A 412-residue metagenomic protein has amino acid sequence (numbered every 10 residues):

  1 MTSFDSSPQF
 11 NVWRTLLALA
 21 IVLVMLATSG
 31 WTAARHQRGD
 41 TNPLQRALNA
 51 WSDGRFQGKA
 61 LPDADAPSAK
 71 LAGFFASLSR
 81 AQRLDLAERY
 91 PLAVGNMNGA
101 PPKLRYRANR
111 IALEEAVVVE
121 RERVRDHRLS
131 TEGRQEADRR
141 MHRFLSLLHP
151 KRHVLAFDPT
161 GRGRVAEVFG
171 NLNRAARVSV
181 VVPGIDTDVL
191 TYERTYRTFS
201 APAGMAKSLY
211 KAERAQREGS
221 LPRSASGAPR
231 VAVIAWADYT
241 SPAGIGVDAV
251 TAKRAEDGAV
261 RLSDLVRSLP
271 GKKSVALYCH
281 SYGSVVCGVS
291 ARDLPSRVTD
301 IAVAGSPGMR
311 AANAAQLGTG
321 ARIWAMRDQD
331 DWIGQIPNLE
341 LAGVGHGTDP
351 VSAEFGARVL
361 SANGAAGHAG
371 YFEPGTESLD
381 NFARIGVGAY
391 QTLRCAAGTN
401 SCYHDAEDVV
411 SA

Functional and structural regions predicted by a protein language model:
M1-T198, L393-C395, T399-C402, A406-A412: Flexible, membrane-associating and regulatory peripheral segments of lipid-active enzymes
W51, W236-Y239, Y282: Aromatic side chains
F157, V182, H280, A304-G305: Short His-Asn-centered micro-motif
L172, G184-D264, S268-K273, D293-A412: Lipolytic serine-hydrolase domain surface
R177-S179, S274-A276, D300: Structural motif
S179-V181, A235, Y278: Soluble periplasmic/extracytoplasmic beta-strand elements of cell-envelope proteins
Y278-C287: Gly/Ala-rich beta-loop-alpha elbow adjacent to hydrolase catalytic centers
G288-R292: Short, hydrophobic alpha-helix immediately C-terminal to the catalytic nucleophile
